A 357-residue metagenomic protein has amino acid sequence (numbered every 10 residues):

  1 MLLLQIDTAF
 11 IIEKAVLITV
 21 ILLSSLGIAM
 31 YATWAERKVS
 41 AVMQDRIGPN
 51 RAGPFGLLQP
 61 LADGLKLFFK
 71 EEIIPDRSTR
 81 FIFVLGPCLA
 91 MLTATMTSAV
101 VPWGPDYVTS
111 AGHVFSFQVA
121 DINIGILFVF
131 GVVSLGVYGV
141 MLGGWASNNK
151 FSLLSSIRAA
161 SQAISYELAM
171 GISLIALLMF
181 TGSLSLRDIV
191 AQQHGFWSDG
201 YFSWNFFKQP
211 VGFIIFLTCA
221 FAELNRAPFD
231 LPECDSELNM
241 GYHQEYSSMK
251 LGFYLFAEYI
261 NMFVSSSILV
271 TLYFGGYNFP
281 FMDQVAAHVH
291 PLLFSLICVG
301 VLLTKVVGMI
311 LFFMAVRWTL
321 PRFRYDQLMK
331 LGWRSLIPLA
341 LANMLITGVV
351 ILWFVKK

Functional and structural regions predicted by a protein language model:
L2-K357: Selective transmembrane helix interface/packing segments
